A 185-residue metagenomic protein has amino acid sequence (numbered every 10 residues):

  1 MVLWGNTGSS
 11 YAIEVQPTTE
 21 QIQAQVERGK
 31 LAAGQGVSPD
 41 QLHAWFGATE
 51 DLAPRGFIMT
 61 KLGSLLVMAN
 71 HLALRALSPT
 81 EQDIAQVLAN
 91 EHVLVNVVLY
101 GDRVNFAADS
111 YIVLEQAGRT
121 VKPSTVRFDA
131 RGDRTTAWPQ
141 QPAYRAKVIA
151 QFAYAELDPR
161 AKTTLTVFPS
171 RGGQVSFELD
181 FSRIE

Functional and structural regions predicted by a protein language model:
V2-S10: C-terminal segment of classical bacterial N-terminal signal peptides
Y11-E185: Conserved functional micro-motifs across diverse proteins
